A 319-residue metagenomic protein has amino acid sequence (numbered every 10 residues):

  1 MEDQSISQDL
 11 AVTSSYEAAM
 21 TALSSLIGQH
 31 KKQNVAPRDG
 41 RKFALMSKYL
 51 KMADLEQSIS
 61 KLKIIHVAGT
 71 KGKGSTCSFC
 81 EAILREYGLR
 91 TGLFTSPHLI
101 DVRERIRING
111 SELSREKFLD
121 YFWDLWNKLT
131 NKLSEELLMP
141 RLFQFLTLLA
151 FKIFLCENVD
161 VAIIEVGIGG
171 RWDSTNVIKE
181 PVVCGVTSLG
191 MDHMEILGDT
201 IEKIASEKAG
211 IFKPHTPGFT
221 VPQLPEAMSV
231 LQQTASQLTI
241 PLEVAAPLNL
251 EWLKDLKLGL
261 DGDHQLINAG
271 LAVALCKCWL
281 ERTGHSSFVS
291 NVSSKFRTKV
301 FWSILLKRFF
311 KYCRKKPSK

Functional and structural regions predicted by a protein language model:
M1-K71, S75-R90, I100, F219 (+1 more regions): N-terminal leader/targeting and accessory segments in enzymes
M1-M20, K179-V182, C278, L306-F310 (+1 more regions): ATP-dependent carboxylate-amine ligase
D3, L62, L133-L138, C156-V166 (+3 more regions): Acidic, Mg2+-coordinating active-site environments of NTP-dependent enzymes
S14, R41-A44, S75, L113-E116 (+7 more regions): Conserved active-site and cofactor/substrate-binding residues in soluble primary-metabolism enzymes
K31-F43, K48-L62, E86-K179, E195-G198 (+1 more regions): ATP-dependent carboxylate-amine ligase catalytic core
C80, A150, L231: Aromatic/hydrophobic pocket-lining residues that form π-stacking "cages" and hydrophobic walls in ligand
